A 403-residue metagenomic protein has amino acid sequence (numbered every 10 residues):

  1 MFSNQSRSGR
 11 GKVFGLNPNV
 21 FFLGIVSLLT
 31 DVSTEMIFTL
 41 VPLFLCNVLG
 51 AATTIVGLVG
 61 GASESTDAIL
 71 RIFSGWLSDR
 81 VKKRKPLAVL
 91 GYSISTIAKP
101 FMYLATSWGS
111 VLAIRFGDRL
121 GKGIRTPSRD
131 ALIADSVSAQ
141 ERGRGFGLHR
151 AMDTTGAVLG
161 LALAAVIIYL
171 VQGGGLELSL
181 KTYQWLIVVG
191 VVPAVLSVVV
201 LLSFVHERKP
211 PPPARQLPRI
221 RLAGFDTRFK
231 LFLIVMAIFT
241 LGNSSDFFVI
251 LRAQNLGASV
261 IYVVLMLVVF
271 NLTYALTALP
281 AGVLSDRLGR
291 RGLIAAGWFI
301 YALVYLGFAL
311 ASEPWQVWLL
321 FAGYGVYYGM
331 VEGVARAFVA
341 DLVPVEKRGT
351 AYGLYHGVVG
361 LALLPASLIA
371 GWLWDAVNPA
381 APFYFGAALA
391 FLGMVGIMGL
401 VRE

Functional and structural regions predicted by a protein language model:
F2-N17, H206-V235: Juxtamembrane intracellular "pre-TM" segments in multi-pass secondary transporters
G9-A68, F229-M266: Helix-loop boundary and gating motifs at the non-cytosolic
L43-V48, L159-K181, P365-A381: Transmembrane alpha-helix termini and helix-breaking/packing motifs in multi-pass membrane transporters
L58-W76, V268-A281: Central cavity-lining transmembrane alpha-helices of secondary-active solute carriers, predominantly the Major
I69-T106, S285-R291: Conserved MFS/SLC helix-loop-helix module at the cytosolic interface between two early adjacent transmembrane helices
P86-P100, V191, G292-G307, A387: Structural signature of the two symmetry-related core transmembrane helices
I114-T155, F338: Cytoplasmic helix-loop-helix junction between adjacent transmembrane helices in 12-TM secondary transporters
Y169, V191-P211, G393-V401: C-terminal membrane-cytosol helix-exit motif in multi-pass small-molecule transporters
